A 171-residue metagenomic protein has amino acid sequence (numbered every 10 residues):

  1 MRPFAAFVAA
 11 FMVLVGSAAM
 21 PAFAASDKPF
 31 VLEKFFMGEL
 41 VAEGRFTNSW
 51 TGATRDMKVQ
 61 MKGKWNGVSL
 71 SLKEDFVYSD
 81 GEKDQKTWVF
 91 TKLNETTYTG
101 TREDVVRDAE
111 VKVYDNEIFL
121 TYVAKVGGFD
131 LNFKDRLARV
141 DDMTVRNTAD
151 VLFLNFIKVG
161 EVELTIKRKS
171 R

Functional and structural regions predicted by a protein language model:
M1-V8: Bacterial N-terminal signal peptides that target proteins for export
V13-P21: C-terminal segment of classical bacterial N-terminal signal peptides
A25-E39, W65, A138: N-terminal helix-cap/turn-to-beta initiation motif at the start of protein domains
M37-G44, R146-N147: A short, Trp-centered hydrophobic/proline-enriched beta-strand micro-motif
E43-R136, K167-K169: Central antiparallel beta-sheet cores of small beta-barrel/beta-sandwich binding domains
K134-R171: Edge beta-strand at a domain terminus
